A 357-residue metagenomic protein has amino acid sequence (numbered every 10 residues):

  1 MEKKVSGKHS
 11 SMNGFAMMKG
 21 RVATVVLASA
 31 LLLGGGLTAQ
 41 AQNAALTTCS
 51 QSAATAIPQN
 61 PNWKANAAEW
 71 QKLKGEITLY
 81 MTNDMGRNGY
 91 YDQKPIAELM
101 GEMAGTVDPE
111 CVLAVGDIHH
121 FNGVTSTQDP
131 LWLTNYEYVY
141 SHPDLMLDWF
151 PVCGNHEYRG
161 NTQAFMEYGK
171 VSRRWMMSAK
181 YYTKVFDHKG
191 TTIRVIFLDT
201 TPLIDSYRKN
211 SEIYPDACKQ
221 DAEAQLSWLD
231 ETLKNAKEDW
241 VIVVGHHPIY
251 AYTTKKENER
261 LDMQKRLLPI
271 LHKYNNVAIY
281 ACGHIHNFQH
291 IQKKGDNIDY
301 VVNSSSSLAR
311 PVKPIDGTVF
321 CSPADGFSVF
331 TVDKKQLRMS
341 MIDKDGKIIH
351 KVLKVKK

Functional and structural regions predicted by a protein language model:
V5-V26: Bacterial N-terminal signal peptides that target proteins for export
T24-G34: Bacterial N-terminal signal peptides
L37-Q40: Sec/Tat signal peptide C-region and signal peptidase I cleavage site
N43-P130, K180: N-terminal active-site segment of His-dependent metallophosphoesterases
T48-A65, H120-W240, K256-I279, I285-L337: Extended active-site neighborhood of metal-dependent phosphoesterases/phosphodiesterases
L79-M81, V112-A114, P151, V243 (+1 more regions): Residue-level marker for buried hydrophobic side chains located in beta-strands that build the well-ordered beta-sheet
N83-D84, G116-D117, L198, G245 (+1 more regions): Active-site flanking residues adjacent to catalytic metal/cofactor-binding acidic residues
S340-H350: Short, solvent-exposed aromatic-acidic interface loops
